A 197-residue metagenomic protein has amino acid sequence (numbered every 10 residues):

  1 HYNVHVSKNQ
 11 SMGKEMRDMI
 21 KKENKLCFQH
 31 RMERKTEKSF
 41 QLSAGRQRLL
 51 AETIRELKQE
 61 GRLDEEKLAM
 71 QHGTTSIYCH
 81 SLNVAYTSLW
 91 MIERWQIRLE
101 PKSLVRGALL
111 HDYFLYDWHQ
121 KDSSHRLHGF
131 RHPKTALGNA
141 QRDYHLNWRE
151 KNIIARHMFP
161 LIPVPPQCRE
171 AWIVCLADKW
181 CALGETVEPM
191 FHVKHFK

Functional and structural regions predicted by a protein language model:
Y2, G13-K197: Metal-dependent phosphohydrolase cores
V4-V6: Short hydrophobic alpha-helical segments enriched in small aliphatic residues
